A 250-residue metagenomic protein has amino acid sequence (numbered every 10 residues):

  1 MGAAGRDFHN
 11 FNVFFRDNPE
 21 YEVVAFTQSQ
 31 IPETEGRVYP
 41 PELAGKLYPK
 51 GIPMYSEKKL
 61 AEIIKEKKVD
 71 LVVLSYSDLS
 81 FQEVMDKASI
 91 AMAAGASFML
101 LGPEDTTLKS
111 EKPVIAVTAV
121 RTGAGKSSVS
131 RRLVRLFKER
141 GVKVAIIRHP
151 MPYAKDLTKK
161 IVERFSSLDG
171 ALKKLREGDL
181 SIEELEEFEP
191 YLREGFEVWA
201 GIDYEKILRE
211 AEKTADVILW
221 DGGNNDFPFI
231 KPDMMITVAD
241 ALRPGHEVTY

Functional and structural regions predicted by a protein language model:
M1-A4, S29, L74-D78, G222 (+1 more regions): Structural motif
M1-V69: A solvent-exposed beta-alpha-beta segment
P19, E83-L100, D233-G245, Y250: A short, gly/pro- and small-residue-rich
I31-R37, L79-E83, A154-D156, P244-H246: Short, charged/polar "capping" segments at the starts of alpha-helices and the immediately preceding loops
P41-P103: Phosphate-bearing ligand-interacting subdomains that bind or position ATP/ADP/UDP/GDP/NAD(P) or nucleotide-linked
K65-K67, A116-T118, R135-Y250: Flexible phosphate-sensing "switch/lid" loops adjacent to ATP/NTP-binding sites across phosphate-transfer
T106-K112: Phosphate-binding P-loop
I115-L133: Glycine-rich phosphate-binding P-loop
